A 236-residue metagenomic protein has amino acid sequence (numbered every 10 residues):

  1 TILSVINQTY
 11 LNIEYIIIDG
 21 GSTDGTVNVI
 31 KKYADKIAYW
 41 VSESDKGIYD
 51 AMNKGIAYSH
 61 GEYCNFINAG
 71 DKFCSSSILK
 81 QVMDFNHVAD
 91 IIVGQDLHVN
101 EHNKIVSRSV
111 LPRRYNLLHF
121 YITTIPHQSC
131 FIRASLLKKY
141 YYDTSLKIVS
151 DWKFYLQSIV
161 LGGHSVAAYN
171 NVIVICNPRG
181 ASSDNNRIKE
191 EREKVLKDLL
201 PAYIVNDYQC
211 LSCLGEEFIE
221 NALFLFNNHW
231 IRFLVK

Functional and structural regions predicted by a protein language model:
T1, V29, S42-S59: Glycine-rich, basic loop-to-helix element that forms the pyrophosphate-binding segment of sugar-nucleotide handling
L3-N12: Short, acidic, metal-binding catalytic loop of nucleotide-sugar glycosyltransferases
V5, G20-G21, K46-G47, G70: Conserved short acidic donor-positioning loop in nucleotide-sugar-dependent glycosyltransferases
L11, D19-N28, N68: A conserved acidic beta->alpha catalytic loop
C64: Short aromatic/hydrophobic "clamp" motif used to bind/position activated sugar donors
K72, S76-V106: Conserved donor NDP-sugar-binding/catalytic core segment of glycosyltransferases
S107-V195: Conserved nucleotide-sugar donor-binding catalytic segment
P201-K236: Membrane-proximal basic amphipathic "stem/tether" segments
